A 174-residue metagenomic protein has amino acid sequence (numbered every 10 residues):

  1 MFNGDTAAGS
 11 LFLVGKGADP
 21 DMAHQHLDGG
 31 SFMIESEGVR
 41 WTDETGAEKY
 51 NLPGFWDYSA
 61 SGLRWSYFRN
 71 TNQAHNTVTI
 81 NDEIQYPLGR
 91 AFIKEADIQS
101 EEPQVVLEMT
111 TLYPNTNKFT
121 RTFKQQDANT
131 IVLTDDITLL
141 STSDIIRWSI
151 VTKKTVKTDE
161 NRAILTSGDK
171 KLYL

Functional and structural regions predicted by a protein language model:
M1-L174: Extended polysaccharide-engagement surfaces of secreted carbohydrate-active enzymes
